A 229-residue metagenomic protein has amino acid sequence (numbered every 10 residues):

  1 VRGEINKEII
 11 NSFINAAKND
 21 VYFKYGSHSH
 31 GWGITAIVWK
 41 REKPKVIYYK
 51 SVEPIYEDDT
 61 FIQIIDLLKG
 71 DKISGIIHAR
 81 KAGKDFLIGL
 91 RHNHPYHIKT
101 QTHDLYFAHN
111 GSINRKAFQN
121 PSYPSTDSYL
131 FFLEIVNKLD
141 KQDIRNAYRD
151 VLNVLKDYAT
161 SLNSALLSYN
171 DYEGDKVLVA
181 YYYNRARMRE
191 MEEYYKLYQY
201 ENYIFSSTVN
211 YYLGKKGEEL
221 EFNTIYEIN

Functional and structural regions predicted by a protein language model:
V1-N229: N-terminal segments that mediate ammonia production and transfer in glutamine-dependent amidotransferase systems
